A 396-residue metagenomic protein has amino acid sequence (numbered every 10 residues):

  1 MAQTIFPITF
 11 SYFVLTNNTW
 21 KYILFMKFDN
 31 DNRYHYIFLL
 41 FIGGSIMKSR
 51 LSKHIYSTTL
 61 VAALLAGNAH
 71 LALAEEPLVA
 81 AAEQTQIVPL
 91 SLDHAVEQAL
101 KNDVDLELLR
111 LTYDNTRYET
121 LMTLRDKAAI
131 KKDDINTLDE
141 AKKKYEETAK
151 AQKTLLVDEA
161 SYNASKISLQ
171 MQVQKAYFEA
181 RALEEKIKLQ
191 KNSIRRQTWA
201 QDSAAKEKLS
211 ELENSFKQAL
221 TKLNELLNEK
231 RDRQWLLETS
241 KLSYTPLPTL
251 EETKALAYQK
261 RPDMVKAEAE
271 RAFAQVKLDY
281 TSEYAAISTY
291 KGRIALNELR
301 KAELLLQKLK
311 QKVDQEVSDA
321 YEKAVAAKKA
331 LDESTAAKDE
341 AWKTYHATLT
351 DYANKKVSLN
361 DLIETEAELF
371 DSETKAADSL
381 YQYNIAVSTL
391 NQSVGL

Functional and structural regions predicted by a protein language model:
Q3, P7-F10: Charged/polar low-complexity intrinsically disordered segments
Y12, Y22-I46: Short, Lys/Arg-enriched N-terminal segments with co-localized hydrophobic residues within the first ~10-30 amino acids
H35-L39, S45-K48, E76-D93, K375-L396: Acidic, low-complexity, intrinsically disordered peripheral segments
K48-L73: Sec-dependent N-terminal signal peptides of Gram-positive bacterial secreted proteins and lipoproteins
A74-K153, Y177, E184, D202 (+3 more regions): Bacterial Sec-pathway N-terminal export signals of envelope proteins
E107-L111, D139-S161, K166, K260 (+2 more regions): Sec/SRP-type N-terminal targeting helices
L109, T116-T123, D133, E140-A151 (+4 more regions): Charged, solvent-exposed structural "stalk/scaffold" segments of large extracytoplasmic/peripheral assemblies
E213-E252, S388-L396: Short, solvent-exposed, mixed-charge loop/turn linkers that connect secondary-structure elements
